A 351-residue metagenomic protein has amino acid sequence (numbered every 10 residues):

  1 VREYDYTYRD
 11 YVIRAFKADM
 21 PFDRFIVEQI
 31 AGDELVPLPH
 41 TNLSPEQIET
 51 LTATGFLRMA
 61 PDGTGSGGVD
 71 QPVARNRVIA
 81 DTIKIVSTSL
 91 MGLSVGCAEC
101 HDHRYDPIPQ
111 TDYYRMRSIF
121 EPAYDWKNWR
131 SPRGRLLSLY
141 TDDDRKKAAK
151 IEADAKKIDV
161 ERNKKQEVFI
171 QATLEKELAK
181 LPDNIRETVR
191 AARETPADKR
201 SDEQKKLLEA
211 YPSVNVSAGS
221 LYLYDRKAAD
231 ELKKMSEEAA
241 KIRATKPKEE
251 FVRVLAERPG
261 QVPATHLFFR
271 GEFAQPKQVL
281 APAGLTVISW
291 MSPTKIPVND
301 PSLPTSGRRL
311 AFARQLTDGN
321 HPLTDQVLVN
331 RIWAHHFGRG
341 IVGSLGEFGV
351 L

Functional and structural regions predicted by a protein language model:
V1-T141, P263-F269, L310, D325-L351: Short, structured secondary-structure elements that scaffold catalytic or ligand/cofactor-binding regions
E46-A60, K127-G343: Short, functional "switch" segments adjacent to catalytic/cofactor/reactive centers
